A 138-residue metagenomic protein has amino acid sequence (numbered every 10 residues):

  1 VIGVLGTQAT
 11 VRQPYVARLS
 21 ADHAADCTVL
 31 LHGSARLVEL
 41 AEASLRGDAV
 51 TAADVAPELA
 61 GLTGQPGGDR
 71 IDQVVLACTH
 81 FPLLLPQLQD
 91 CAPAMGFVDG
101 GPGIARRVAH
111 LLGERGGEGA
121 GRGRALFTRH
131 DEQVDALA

Functional and structural regions predicted by a protein language model:
V1-A138: Non-catalytic structural scaffold of enzyme domains
